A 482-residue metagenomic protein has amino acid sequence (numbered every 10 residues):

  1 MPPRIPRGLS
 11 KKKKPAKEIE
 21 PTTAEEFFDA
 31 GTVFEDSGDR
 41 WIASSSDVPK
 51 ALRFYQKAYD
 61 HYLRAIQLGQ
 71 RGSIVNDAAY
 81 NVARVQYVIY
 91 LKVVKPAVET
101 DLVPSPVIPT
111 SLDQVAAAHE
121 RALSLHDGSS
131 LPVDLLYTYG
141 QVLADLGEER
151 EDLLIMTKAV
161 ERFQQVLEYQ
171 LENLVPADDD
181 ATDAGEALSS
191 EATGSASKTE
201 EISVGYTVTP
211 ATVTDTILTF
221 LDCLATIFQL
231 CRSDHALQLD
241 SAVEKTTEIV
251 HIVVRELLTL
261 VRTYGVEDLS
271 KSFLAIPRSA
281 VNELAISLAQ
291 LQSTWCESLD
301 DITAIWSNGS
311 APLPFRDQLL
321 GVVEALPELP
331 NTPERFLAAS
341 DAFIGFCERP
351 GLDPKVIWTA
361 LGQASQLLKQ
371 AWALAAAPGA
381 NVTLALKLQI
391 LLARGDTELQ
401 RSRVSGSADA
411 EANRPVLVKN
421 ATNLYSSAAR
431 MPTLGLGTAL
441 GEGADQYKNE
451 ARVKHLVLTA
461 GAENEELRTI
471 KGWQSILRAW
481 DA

Functional and structural regions predicted by a protein language model:
P2, P6-Y55: N-terminal alpha-helical scaffolding segments that mark the starts of alpha-solenoid/helical-repeat architectures
R4-P6, S10, L154, L167 (+7 more regions): Fungal C-terminal region signature
P21-S37, G309-Q318, E324-P327: Alpha-solenoid helical repeat scaffolds
T23, A30, K50-A51, A58 (+16 more regions): Residues that mark the junctions of alpha-helical repeat units in TPR/alpha-solenoid scaffolds
G31, D36-S46, A83, V88-V98 (+12 more regions): Short coil/turn linking the two alpha-helices of tandem helical-hairpin repeats
A51-L68, I108-H126, M156-V166, A242-L260 (+3 more regions): Amphipathic alpha-helices of TPR/Sel1-like and other helical repeat/solenoid scaffolds
Y55-K95, P104, H119: An N-terminal, globular interaction/scaffold subdomain
Y87-D301: Fungal eukaryote-biased detector of long internal structured cores
